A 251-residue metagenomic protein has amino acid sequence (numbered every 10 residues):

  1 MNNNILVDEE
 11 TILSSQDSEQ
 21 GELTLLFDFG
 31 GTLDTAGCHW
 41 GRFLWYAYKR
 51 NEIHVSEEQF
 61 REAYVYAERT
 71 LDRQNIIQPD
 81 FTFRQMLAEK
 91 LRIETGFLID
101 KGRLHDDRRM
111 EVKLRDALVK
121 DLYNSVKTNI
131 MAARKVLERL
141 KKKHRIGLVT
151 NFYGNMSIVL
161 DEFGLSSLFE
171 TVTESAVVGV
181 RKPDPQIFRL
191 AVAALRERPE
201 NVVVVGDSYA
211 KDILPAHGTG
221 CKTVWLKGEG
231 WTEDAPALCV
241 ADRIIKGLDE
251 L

Functional and structural regions predicted by a protein language model:
M1-F27, E58, K101, H105-R109 (+3 more regions): Asp-based, Mg2+/Mn2+-dependent phosphohydrolase catalytic module
N3-R134: N-terminal helical cap/lid subdomain that shapes the substrate entry/recognition surface in HAD-like hydrolases
